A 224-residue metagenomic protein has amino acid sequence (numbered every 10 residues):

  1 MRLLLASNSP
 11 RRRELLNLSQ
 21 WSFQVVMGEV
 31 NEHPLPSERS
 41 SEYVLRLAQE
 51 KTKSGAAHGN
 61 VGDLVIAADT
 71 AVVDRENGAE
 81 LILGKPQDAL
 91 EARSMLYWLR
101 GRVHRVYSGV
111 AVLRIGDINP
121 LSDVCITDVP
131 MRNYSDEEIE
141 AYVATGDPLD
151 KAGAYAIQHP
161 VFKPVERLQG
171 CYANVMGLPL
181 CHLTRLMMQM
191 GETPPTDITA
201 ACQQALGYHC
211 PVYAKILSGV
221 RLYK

Functional and structural regions predicted by a protein language model:
M1-W21: N-terminal beta1-alpha1 ligand-phosphate binding loop
L3-L4, S40-K224: Anionic-ligand binding patches
N8, G28, I115: Cofactor-binding loop segments of dinucleotide-utilizing enzymes, especially the Rossmann-like FAD- and NAD(P)+-binding
E14-L18, L35, A57-H58: Short loop/helix-cap segments at secondary-structure boundaries that form the rim of catalytic
S19-S22, N60-G62: Short glycine/proline-enriched coil/turn segments at helix->beta-strand junctions
Q20-S37, P120-D123: Short glycine-rich, Thr/Ser-proximal phosphate-binding strand/loop in the N-terminal lobe of ATP-dependent enzymes
